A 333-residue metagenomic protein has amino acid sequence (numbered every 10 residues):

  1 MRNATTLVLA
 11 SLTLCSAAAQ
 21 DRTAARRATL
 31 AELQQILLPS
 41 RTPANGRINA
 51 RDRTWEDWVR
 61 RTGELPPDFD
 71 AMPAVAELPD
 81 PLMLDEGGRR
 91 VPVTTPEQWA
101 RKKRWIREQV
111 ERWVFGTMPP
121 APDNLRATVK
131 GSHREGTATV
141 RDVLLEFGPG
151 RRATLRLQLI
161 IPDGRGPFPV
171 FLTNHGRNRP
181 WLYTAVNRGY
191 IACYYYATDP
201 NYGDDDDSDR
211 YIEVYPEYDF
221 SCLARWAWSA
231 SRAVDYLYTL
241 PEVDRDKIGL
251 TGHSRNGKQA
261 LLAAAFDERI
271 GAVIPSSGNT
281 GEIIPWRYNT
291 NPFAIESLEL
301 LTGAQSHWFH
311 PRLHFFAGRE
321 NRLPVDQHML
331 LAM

Functional and structural regions predicted by a protein language model:
R2-V8: Sec-dependent signal peptide recognition, specifically the positively charged N-region followed immediately by
A10-A18: Hydrophobic h-region of N-terminal signal peptides that target proteins for export in Gram-negative bacteria
Q20-R112: N-terminal pre-domain segments of enzymes
F69, P73-D163: Non-catalytic accessory segments flanking enzyme active sites
G166-E242, T251, N279-Y288: Cap/lid segment of the alpha/beta-hydrolase catalytic domain
G252-N256, A260: Gly/Ala-rich beta-loop-alpha elbow adjacent to hydrolase catalytic centers
P275-L330: Mobile cap/lid helix-loop segments that gate and shape the active-site cleft of serine hydrolases
